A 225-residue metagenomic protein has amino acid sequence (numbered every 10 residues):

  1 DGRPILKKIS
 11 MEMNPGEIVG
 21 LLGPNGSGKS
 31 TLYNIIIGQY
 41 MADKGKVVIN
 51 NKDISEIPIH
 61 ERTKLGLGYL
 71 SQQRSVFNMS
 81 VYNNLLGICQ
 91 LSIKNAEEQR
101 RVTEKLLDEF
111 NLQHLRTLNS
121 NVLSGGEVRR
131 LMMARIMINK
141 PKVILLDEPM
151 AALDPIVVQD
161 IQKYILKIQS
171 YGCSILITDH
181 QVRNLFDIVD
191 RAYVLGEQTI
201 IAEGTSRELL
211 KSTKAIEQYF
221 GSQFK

Functional and structural regions predicted by a protein language model:
D1, V19, N83-E98, E109 (+1 more regions): ABC-type ATPase nucleotide-binding domains, specifically the catalytic core motifs of the NBD
L22-P24: The feature captures the beta-strand-to-loop junction immediately N-terminal to the Walker
I37: Helix-to-loop junction immediately C-terminal to a conserved catalytic motif
G45-K52, L65: Conserved ABC transporter NBD signature motif
E97-L115, K163-L166: Conserved ABC ATPase "signature" region
N119-L123, E127: Conserved ABC ATPase signature
I144-E148: Catalytic Walker B motif of ABC-type/P-loop ATPase nucleotide-binding domains
